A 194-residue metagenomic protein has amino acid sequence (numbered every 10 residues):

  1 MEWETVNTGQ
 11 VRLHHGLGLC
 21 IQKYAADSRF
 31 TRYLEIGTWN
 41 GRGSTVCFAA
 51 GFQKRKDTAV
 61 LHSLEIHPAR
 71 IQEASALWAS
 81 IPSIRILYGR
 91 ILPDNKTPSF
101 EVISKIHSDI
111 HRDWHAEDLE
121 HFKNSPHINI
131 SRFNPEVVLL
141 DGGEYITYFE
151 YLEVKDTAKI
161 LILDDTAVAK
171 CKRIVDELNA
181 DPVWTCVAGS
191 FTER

Functional and structural regions predicted by a protein language model:
M1-I162, T166-R194: A short alpha-helical cap/connector motif
